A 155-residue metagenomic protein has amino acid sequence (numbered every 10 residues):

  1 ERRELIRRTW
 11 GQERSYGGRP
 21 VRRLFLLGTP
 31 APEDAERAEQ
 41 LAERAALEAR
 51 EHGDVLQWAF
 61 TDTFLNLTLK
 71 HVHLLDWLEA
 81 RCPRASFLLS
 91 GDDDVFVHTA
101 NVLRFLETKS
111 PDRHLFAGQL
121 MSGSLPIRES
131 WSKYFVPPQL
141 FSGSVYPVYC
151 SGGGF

Functional and structural regions predicted by a protein language model:
E1-F155: Secretory-pathway lumenal glyco-enzymes, predominantly type II signal-anchor Golgi glycosyltransferases
